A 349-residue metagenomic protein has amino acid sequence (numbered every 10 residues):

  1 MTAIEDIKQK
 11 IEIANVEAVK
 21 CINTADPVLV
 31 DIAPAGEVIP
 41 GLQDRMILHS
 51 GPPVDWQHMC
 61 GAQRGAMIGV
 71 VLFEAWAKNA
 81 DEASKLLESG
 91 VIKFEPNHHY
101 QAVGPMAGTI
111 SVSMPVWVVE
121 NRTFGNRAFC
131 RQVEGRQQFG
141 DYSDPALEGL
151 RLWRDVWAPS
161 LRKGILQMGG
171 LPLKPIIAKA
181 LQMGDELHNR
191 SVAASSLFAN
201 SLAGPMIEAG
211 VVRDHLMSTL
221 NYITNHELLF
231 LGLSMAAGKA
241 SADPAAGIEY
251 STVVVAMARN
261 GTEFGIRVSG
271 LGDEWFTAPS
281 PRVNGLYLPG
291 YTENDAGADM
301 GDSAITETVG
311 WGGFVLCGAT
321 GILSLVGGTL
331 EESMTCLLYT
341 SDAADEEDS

Functional and structural regions predicted by a protein language model:
M1-V19: Intrinsically disordered, low-structural-confidence terminal and linker regions
T24-A146: An N-terminal, globular interaction/scaffold subdomain
V112, V119-L197: Structured, contiguous alpha/beta core segments that scaffold functional sites
S191-D299: Accessory "access/gating" subregions that flank catalytic or transport cores
D302-C317: Conserved phosphate/anionic-ligand binding catalytic regions in large, soluble enzymes, centered on
L316-G328: Alpha-helical support elements that line or immediately flank enzyme active sites and cofactor-binding pockets
E331-L338: Beta-strand segments within the central parallel beta-sheet cores of soluble alpha/beta enzyme folds
Y339-D348: Single conserved hydrophobic/aromatic residue that forms the stacking wall/gate of nucleotide- or nucleobase-binding
